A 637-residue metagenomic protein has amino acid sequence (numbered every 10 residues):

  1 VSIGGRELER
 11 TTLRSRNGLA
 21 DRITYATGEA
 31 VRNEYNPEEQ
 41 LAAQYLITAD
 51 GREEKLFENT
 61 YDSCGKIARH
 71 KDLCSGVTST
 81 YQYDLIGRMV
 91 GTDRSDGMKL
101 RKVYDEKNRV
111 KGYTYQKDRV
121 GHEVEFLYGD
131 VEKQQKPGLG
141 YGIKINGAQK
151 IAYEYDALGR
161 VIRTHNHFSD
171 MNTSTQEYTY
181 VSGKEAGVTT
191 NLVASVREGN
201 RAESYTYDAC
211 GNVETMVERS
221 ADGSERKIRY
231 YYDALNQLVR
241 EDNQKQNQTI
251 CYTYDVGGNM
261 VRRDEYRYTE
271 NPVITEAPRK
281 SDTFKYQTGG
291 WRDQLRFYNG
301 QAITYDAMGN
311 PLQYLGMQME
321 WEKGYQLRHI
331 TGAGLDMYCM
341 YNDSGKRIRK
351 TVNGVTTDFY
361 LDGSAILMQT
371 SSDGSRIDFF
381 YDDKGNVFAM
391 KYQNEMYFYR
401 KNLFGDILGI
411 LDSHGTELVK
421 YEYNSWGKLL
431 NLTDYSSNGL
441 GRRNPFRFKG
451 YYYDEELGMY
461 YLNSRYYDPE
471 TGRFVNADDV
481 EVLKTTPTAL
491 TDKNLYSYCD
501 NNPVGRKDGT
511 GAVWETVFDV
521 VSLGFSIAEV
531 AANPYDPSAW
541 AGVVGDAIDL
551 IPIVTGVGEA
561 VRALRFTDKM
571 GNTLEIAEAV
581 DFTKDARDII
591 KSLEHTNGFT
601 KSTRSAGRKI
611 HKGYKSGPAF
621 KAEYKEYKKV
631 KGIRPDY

Functional and structural regions predicted by a protein language model:
V1-R6, T12-R14, R22-N33, A43-D50 (+25 more regions): Beta-turn initiation residues at beta-strand->coil junctions
T11-T12, N33, N59, Y81 (+21 more regions): A residue-level detector for well-ordered beta-strand positions
S15, Y25, N36, D62 (+21 more regions): Short, acidic, Ser/Thr-enriched surface-loop or helix-capping motifs
A49-R52, E125, V131-K136, G183-T189 (+2 more regions): Intrinsically disordered, low-complexity Ser/Thr- and acidic-rich flexible linkers and loops, especially at boundaries
D130, Y178-K184, F284-T288, K391-N463 (+3 more regions): A motif-centric feature for acidic-aromatic and gly/ser/thr-rich catalytic loops and repeats
R347, G409-I410, K428-L432, D468-V475 (+2 more regions): Short, low-complexity export/processing leader segments characterized by acidic and small residues
G511-Y535, W540-D636: Compositionally biased, low-complexity segments of secreted and virulence-associated proteins that act as
